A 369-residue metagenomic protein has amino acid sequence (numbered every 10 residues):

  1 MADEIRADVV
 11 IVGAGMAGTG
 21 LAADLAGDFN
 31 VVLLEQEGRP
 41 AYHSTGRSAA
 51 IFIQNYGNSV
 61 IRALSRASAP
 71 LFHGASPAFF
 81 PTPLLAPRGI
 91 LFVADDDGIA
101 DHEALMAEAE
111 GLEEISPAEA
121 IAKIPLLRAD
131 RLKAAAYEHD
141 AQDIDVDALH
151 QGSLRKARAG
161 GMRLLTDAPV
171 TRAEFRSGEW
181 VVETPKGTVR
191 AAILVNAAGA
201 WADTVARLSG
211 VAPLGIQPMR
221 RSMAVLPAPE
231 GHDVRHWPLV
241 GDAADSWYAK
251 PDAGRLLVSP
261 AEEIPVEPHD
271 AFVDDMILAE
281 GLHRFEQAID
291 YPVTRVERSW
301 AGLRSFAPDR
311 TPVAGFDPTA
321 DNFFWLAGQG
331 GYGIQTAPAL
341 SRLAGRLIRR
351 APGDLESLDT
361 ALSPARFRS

Functional and structural regions predicted by a protein language model:
I5-A7, T184-I193: Core beta-strand elements of the Rossmann-like FAD/NAD(P) dinucleotide-binding domain in flavoenzyme oxidoreductases
A7-V32: N-terminal Rossmann-like FAD-binding beta1-loop-alpha1 element of flavoenzymes
G20-L25, F52, P81-A86, T188 (+1 more regions): Active-site substrate-recognition segment that forms the wall of the catalytic cavity or substrate channel
A26-T45: Glycine-rich FAD pyrophosphate-binding loop
A49-K123, S246-W247, V266, R284: Dinucleotide-binding Rossmann-like beta1-alpha1 core, especially the glycine-rich loop that anchors the ADP
G74, A86, V93-G160, L165-T166 (+2 more regions): Flavin (FAD/FMN) cofactor-binding and adjacent substrate-gating region of FAD-dependent oxidoreductase domains
T171-V189: Conserved beta-strand-loop-beta-strand element in the redox core of flavoprotein oxidoreductases
Q287-S369: C-terminal catalytic lobe of FAD-dependent flavoproteins
